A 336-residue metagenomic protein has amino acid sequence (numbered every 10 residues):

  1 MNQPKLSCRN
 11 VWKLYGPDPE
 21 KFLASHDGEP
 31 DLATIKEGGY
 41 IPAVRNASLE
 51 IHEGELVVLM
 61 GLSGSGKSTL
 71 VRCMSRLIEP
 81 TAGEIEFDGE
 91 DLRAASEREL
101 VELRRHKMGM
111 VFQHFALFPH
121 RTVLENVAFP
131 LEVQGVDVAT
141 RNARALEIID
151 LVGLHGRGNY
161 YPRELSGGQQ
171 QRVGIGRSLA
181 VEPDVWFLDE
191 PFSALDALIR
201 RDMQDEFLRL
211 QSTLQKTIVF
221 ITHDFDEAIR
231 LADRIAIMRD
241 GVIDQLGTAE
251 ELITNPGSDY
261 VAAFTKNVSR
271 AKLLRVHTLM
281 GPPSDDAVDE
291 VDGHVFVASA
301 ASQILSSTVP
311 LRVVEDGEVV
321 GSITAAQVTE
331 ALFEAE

Functional and structural regions predicted by a protein language model:
S25-A33, E90-D91, E132, A139-G156: Conserved ABC ATPase "signature" region
S75: Helix-to-loop junction immediately C-terminal to a conserved catalytic motif
G83-D91: Conserved ABC transporter NBD signature motif
Y161-L165, Q169: Conserved ABC ATPase signature
A180-D184: A short, proline-enriched helix->beta-strand linker immediately N-terminal to the Walker B motif in ABC-type P-loop
L246-G247, N255, S322: ABC ATPase "signature
D286-V309, V313-E315, I323-E336: The conserved cystathionine-beta-synthase
